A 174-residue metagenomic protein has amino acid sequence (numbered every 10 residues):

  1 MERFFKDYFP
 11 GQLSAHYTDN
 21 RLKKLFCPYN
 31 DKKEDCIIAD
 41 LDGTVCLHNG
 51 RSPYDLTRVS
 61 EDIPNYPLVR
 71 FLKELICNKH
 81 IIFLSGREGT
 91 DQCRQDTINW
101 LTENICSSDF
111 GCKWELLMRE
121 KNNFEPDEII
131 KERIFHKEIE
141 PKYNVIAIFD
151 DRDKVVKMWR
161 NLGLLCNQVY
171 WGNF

Functional and structural regions predicted by a protein language model:
E2-K6, P10-Q12, F135, Y143-F174: Acidic, Mg2+-coordinating phosphoryl-transfer loop and its flanking beta/alpha structural elements, shared across
Y8, N104-I105, E138: Alpha-helical structural context
Y17-E125: Alpha-helical substrate-recognition element adjacent to the catalytic core
K24, F124-I130, V156-M158: Short, solvent-exposed polar/charged micro-motifs at secondary-structure junctions
N65, I129-E132, D153: Structural motif corresponding to alpha-helix initiation and N-cap regions
N99, E103, R133, K157: Surface-exposed charge patches
M118-R119, E125-Y143: Donor nucleotide-activated moiety binding/catalytic core segment of transferases that use nucleotide-activated donors
